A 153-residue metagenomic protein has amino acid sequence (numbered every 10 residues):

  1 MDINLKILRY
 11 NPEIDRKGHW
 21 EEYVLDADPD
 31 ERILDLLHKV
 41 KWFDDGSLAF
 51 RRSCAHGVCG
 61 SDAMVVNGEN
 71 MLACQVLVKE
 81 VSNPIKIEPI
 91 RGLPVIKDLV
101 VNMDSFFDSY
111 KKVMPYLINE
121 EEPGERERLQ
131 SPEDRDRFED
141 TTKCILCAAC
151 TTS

Functional and structural regions predicted by a protein language model:
M1-T152: Signature of N-terminal electron-transfer/Fe-S-associated modules in redox systems
